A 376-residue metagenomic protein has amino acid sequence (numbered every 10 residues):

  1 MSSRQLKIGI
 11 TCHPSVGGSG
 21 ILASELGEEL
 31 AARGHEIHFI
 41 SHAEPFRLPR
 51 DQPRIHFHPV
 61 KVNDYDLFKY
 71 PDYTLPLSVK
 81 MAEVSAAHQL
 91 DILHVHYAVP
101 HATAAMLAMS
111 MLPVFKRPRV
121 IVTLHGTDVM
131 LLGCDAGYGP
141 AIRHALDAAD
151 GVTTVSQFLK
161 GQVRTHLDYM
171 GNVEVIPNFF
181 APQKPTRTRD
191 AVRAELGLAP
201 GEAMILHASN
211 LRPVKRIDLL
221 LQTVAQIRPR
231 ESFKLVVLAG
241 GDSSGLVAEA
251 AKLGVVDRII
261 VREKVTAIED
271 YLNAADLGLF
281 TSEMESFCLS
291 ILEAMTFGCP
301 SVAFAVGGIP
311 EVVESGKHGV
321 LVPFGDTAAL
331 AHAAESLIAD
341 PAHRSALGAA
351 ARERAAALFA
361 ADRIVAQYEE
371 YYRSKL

Functional and structural regions predicted by a protein language model:
C12-G17, A23, E28-Y73, G241: N-terminal strand-loop element at the rim of the active site of nucleotide-sugar-dependent glycosyltransferases
F158, F179: Carbohydrate-associated surface elements
P185-L198: A short helix/loop element that forms part of the nucleotide-sugar donor recognition site in Leloir-type
A199-K215, L221-V224, V236: Conserved donor-binding/catalytic core segment of Leloir-type glycosyltransferases
V247-V265: Nucleotide-activated donor-binding/catalytic signature segment of Leloir-type glycosyltransferases, i.e., the conserved
E283: Aromatic "clamp/platform" in nucleotide-sugar-dependent glycosyltransferases that forms part of the donor/acceptor
P300-A303, V313: Short hydrophobic beta-strand element within catalytic cores of glycosyltransferases and related nucleotide-activated
S315-G316, V320-T327, S336-P341: Conserved acidic donor-binding segment of nucleotide-sugar-dependent glycosyltransferases
